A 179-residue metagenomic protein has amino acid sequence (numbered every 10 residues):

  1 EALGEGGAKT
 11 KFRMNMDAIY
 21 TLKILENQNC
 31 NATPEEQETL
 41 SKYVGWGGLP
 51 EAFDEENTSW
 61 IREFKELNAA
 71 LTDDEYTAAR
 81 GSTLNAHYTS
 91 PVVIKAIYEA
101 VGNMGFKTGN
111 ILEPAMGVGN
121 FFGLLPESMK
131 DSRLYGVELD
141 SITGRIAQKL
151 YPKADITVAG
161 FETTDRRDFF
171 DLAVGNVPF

Functional and structural regions predicted by a protein language model:
E1-F179: Class I S-adenosyl-L-methionine-dependent methyltransferase catalytic core
